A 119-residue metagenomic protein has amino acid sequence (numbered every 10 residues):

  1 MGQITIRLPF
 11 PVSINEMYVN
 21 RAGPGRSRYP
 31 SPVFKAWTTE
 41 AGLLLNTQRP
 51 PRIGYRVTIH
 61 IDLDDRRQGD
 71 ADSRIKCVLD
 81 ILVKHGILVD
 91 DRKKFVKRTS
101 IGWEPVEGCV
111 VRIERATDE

Functional and structural regions predicted by a protein language model:
M1-E119: Acidic, proline/glycine-enriched N-terminal capping motif
